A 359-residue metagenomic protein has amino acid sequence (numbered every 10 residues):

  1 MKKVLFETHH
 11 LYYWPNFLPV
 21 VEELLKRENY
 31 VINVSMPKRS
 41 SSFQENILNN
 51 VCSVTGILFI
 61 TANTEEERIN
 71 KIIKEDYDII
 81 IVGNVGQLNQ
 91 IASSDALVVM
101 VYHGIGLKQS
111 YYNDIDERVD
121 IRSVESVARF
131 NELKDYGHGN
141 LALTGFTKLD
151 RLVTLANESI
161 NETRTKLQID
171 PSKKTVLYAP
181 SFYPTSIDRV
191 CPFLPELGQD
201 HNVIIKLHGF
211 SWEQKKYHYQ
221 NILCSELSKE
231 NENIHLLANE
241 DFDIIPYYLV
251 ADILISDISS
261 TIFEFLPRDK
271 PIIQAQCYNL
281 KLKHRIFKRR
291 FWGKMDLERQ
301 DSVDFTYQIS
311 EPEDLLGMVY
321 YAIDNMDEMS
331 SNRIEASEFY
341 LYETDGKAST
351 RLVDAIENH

Functional and structural regions predicted by a protein language model:
L5-T154: Active-site and donor-binding regions of nucleotide-sugar-utilizing enzymes
V20-E23, R189-I205: Short hydrophobic signal-anchor/transmembrane segments that target glycosyltransferases and glycosylation machinery
S35-S53, I57, D200-E240: Catalytic donor nucleotide-activated moiety binding site of glycosyltransferases and closely related
T64-E67, Y217-F263: Donor nucleotide-activated moiety binding/catalytic core segment of transferases that use nucleotide-activated donors
I80-V82, D95-M100, N239-F287: A donor-sugar binding/catalytic signature common to diverse glycosyltransferases and related nucleotide-sugar
R118-D188, W212-E213, S331-E335: A nucleotide-sugar donor-handling region in carbohydrate enzymes
V119, S260-Y340: Catalytic binding pocket for nucleotide-activated donors in carbohydrate/polymer assembly enzymes
T344-H359: C-terminal alpha-helical cap of glycosyltransferases
